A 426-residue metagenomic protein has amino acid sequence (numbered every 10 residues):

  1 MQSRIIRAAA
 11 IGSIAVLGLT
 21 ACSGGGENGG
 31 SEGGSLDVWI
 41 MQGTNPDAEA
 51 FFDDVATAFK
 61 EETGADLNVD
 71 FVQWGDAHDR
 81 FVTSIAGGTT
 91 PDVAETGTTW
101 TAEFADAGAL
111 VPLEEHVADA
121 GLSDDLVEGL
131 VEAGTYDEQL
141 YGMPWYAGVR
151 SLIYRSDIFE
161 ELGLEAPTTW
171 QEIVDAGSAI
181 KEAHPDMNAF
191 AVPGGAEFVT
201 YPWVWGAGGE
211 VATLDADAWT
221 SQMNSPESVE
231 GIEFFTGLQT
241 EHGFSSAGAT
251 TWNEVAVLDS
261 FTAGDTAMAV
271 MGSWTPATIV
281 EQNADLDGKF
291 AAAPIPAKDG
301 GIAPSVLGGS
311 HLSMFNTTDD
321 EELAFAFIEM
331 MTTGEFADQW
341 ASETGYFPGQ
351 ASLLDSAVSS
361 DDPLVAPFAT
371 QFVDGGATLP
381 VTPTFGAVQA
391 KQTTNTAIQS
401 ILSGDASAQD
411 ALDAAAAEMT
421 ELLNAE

Functional and structural regions predicted by a protein language model:
Q2-S13, S23-E103, A118-G121, A284 (+4 more regions): Conserved N-terminal structural module of periplasmic/extracytoplasmic solute-binding proteins
I40, T57-A58, E62, E161-L162 (+3 more regions): Extracytoplasmic/periplasmic substrate-recognition and gating elements
T98-R150, V174, P202-W203, A291-A293 (+2 more regions): Hinge/lid segment of periplasmic solute-binding proteins
F104-A109, L130-E165, V192-D217, V306-S313 (+1 more regions): Periplasmic solute-binding protein
E114-L126, G194, G209-E230, E281-D285 (+4 more regions): Short, solvent-exposed loop/beta-turn-alpha elements that line the ligand-binding surface or hinge of extracytoplasmic
V131-A133, A293, S342-Q389, T393: Long, aromatic- and glycine/proline-rich binding clefts that accommodate carbohydrate-like moieties
E160-E161, E182, D374-E426: Conserved C-terminal helix/tail region of periplasmic/extracytoplasmic solute-binding proteins
G177, T220-A249: Glycine-centered hinge/linker elements that transmit conformational signals in sensory and ligand-binding systems
